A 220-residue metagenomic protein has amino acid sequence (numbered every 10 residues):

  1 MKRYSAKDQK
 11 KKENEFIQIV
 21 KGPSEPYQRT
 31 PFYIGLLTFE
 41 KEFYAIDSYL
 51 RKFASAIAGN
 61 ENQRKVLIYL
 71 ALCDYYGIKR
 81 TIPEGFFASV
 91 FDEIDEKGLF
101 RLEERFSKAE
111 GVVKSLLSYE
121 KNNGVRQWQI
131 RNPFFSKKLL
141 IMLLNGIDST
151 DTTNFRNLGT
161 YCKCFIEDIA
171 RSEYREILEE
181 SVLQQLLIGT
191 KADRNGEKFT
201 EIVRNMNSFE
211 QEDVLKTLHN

Functional and structural regions predicted by a protein language model:
M1-E25, T38: Conserved small helical "lid"/interfacial subdomain of P-loop NTPases
Q9, Q18, Q28, Q63 (+3 more regions): Residue-identity detector for glutamine
K11, L37, K41, A45 (+2 more regions): Alpha-helix boundary/N-cap detector
P26-L36: Boundary/linker elements of alpha-helical solenoid repeat scaffolds
G35-L99: Winged-helix-like regulatory helical subdomains adjacent to P-loop NTPase cores
C73-H219: C-terminal leucine-rich, beta-strand-based interaction scaffolds used for sensing/assembly
